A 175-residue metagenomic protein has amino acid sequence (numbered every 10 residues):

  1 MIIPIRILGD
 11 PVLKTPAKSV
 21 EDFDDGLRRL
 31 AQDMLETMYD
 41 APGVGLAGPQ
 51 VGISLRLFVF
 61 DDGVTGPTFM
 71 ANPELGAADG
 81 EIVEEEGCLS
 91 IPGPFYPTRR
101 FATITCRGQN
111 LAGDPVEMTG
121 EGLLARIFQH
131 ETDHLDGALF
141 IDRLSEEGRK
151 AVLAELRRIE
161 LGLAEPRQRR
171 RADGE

Functional and structural regions predicted by a protein language model:
M1-E175: Positively charged
